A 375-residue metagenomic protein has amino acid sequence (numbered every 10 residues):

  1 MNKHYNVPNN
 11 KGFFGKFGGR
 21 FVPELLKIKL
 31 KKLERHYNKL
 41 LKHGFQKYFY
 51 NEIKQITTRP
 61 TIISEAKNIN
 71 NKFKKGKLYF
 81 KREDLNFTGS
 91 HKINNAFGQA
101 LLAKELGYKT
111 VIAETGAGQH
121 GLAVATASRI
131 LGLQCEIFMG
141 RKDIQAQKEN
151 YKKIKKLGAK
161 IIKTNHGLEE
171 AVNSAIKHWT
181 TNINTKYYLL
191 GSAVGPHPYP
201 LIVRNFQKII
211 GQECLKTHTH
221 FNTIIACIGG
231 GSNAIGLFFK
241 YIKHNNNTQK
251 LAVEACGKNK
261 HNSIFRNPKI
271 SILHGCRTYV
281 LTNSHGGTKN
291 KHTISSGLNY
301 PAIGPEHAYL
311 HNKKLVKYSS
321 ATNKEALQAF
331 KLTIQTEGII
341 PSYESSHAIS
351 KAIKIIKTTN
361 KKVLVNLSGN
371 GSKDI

Functional and structural regions predicted by a protein language model:
K3-G18, I28-Y108: Positively charged, low-complexity intrinsically disordered leader regions
R82-I93, V111-G121, N165, V203 (+6 more regions): Active-site nucleophile and cofactor-binding loops and adjacent substrate-binding regions of central metabolic enzymes
F87, N95, A103-K142, H220-N233 (+1 more regions): A short, small-residue-rich loop immediately preceding and capping a beta-strand
G98-G107, L122-Q134, K156, F238-N245 (+1 more regions): Alpha-helix C-terminal capping segments
T110-T115, H120-A175, K260-I270: Active-site-proximal loop->helix
N165, E169-H178, T185, L190-N247: Glycine-rich ThDP/TPP pyrophosphate-binding loop and its adjacent helix/strand module within ThDP-dependent enzymes
E169-V172, I176-P198, I202, N245 (+1 more regions): Active-site/ligand-binding loops adjacent to catalytic centers
H244-V253, K258, I264, K351-I375: Catalytic phosphate/nucleotide-handling subdomain of diverse soluble enzymes
